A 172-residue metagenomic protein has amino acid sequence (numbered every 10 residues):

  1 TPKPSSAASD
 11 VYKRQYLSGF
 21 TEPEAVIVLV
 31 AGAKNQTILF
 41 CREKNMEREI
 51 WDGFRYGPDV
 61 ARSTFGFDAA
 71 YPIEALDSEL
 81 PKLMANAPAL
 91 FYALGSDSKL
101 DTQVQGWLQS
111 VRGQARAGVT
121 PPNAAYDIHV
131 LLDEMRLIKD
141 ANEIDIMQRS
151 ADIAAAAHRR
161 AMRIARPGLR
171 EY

Functional and structural regions predicted by a protein language model:
T1-A8, Y12: Single conserved hydrophobic/aromatic residue that forms the stacking wall/gate of nucleotide- or nucleobase-binding
Q15-S18: Short Gly/Pro-enriched turn/cap motifs at secondary-structure boundaries
E24-V26, T37: Residue-level detector of short, conserved catalytic/binding motifs and their immediate flanks
V28-L29, C41, Y92: Hydrophobic side chains in beta-strands
L29-N35: Short acidic-glycine loop/turn motifs at beta-strand connectors
F40-D77: Compact, glycine/acidic-enriched structural inserts
P72-Y172: Flexible, acidic/His-enriched mid-domain "rim/lid" segments that flank
